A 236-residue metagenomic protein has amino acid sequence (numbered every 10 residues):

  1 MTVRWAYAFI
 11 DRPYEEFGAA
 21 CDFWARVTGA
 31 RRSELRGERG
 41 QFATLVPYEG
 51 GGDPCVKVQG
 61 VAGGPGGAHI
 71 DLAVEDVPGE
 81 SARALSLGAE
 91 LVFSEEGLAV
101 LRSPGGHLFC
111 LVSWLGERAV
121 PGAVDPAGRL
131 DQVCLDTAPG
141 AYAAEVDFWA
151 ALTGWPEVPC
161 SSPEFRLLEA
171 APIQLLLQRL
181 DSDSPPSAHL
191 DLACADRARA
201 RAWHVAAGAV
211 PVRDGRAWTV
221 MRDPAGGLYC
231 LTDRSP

Functional and structural regions predicted by a protein language model:
M1-C21, A68, L72, V112-D147 (+3 more regions): N-terminal beta-strand motif that seeds the catalytic metal site of vicinal oxygen chelate
M1-D53, G79-E80, S86, V92-S94 (+5 more regions): Core segments of cupin and vicinal oxygen chelate
F17, P65-G105, H189-L228, D233: Vicinal oxygen chelate
T28-G66, P104-L115, W155-A188, R222-P224 (+1 more regions): Conserved short beta-strand elements that form part of the metal-binding/catalytic scaffold of enzyme active sites
